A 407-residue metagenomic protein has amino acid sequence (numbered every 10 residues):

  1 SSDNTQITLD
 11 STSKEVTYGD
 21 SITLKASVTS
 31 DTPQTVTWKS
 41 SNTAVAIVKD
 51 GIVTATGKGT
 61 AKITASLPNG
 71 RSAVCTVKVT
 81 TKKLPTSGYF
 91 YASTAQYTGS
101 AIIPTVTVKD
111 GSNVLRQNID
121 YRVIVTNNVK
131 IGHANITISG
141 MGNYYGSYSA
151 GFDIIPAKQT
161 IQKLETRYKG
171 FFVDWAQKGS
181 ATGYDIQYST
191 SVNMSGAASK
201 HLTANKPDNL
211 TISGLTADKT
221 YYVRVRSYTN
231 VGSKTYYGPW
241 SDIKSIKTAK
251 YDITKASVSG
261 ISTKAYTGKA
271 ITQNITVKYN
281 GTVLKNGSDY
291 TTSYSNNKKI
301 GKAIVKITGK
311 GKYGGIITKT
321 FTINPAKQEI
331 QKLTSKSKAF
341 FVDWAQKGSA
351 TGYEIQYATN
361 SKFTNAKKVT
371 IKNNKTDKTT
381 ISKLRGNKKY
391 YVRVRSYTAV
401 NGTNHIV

Functional and structural regions predicted by a protein language model:
S1-S87, A92-A101, T105, K109-I154 (+7 more regions): Extracytoplasmic soluble-region selector
T32-V36, A181-Y184, A350-Y353: Solvent-exposed loop segments of extracellular immunoglobulin-like
K39-S41, K109, Q187-S191, R224-Y228 (+3 more regions): Predominantly extracellular/luminal cell-surface or secreted proteins
T56-K58, N128, R167, K178 (+5 more regions): Hydrophobic loop/turn residues within beta-sheet-rich immunoglobulin-like superfamily modules
F171-A181, F340-S349: Conserved aromatic anchor
D185-T216, E354-G386, A399: Recognizes extended acidic, P/S/T-rich segments that occur within or adjacent to Ig-like beta-sandwich modules
L215-V231, I381-G402: Beta-strand-rich modules
V231-T248, N401-V407: Extracellular fibronectin type III
